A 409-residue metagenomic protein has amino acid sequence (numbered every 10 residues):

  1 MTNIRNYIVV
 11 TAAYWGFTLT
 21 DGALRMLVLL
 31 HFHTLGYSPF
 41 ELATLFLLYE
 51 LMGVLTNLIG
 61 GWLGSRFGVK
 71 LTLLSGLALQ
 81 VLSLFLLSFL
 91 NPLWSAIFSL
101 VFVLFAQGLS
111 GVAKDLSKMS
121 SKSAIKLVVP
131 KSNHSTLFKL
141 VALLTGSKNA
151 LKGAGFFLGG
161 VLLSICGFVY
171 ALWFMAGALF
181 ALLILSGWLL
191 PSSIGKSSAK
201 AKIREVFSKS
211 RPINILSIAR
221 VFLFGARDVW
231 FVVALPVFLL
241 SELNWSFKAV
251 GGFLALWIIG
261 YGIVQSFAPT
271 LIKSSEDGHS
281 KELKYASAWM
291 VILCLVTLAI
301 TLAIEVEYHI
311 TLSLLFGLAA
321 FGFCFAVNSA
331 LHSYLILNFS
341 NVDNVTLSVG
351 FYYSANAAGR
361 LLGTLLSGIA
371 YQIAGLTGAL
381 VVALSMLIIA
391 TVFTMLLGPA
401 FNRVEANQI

Functional and structural regions predicted by a protein language model:
T2-M52, N214-W257: Helix-loop boundary and gating motifs at the non-cytosolic
W15, S83, A96-S117, T311-V327: Hydrophobic core of transmembrane alpha-helices in multi-pass small-molecule transporters, especially MFS/SLC-type
G53-L55, G252-D277, L293-V296: Transmembrane alpha-helices of Major Facilitator/SLC transporters
L55-P92: Conserved MFS/SLC helix-loop-helix module at the cytosolic interface between two early adjacent transmembrane helices
T56-V69, L163, V264-E282, Y371: Helix-to-loop junctions at the C-terminal end of transmembrane segments in multipass secondary transporters
A78-A96, V291-E307: C-terminal ends and interior cores of transmembrane alpha-helices in multi-pass membrane transporters/permeases
A106-K148: Cytoplasmic helix-loop-helix junction between adjacent transmembrane helices in 12-TM secondary transporters
E282-H332: C-terminal transmembrane helical hairpin of 12-TM major facilitator-type secondary transporters
